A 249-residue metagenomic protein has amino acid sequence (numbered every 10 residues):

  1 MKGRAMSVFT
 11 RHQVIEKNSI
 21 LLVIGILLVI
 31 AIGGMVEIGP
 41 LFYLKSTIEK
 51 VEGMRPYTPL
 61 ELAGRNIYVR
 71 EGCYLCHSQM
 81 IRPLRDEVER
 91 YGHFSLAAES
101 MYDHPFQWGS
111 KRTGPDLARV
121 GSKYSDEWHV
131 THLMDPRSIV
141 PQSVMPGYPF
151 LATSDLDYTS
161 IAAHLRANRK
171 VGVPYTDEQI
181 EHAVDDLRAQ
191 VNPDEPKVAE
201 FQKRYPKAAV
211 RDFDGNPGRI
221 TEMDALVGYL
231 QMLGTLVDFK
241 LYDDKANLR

Functional and structural regions predicted by a protein language model:
K2, M6-Q13, D86-H93, E99-Y102: Long, low-complexity, intrinsically disordered N-terminal extensions of eukaryotic proteins, enriched
K2-Y57, P193-F201, Y229-R249: Post-cleavage N-terminal segment of exported redox proteins
L22-A31, E89-E222: Electron-transfer interface patches adjacent to heme c in soluble/periplasmic c-type cytochromes and di-/multiheme
G39-S46, E71-L75, M80-L84, P136-R137 (+1 more regions): A generic secondary-structure signal for well-formed alpha-helical elements
P40-M54, P59-A63, S78, F94-Q107: Sequence context of c-type cytochrome heme-c attachment sites
K45-V69, I81-L84, V88, T113 (+2 more regions): Electrostatic cytochrome c docking/interface patches
G64, R70-M80, H129, L226-L230: The canonical Cys-X-X-Cys-His
C76, Q142-Y148, V237-A246: Surface-exposed patches in mature extracellular/periplasmic domains of secreted proteins
